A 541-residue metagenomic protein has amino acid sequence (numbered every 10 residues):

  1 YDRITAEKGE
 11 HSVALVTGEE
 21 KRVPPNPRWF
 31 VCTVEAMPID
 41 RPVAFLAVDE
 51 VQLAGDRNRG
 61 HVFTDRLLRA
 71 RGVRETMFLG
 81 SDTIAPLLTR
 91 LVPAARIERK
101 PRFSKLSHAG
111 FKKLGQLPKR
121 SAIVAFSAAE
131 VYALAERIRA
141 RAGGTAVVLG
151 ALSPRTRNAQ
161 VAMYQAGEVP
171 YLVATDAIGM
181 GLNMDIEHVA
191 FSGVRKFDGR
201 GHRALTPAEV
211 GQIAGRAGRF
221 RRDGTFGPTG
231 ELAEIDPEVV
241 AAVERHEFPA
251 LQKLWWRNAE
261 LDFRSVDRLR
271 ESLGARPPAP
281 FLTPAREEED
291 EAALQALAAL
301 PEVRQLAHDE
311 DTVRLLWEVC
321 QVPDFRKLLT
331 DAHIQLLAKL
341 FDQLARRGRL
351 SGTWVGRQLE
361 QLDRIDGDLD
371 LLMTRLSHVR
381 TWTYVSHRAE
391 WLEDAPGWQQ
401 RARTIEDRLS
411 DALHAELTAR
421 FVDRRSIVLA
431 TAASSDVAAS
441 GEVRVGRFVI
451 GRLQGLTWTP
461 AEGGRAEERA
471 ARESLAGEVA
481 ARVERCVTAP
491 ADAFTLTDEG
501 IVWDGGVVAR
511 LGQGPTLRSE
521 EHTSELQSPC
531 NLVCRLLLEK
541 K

Functional and structural regions predicted by a protein language model:
Y1, T76-L79, L117-R141, T145-L149: Conserved strand-helix element at the start of the C-terminal RecA-like helicase core
I4-D40: Inter-Walker segment of RecA-like/P-loop motor cores
K21-V23, V147, L152-T175: Conserved helicase ATPase core of P-loop NTP-dependent helicases/translocases
Q52-L106: Post-DEXD/H (motif II) to motif III coupling segment of the RecA-like Helicase ATP-binding lobe
R74-E75, L79-I84, M184, H188-E244: Conserved segment of the helicase C-terminal RecA-like domain
V240-D342: Long, largely alpha-helical accessory region at the distal end of helicase-like NTP-driven motors
R304-S524, S528: Extended, charged helical/alpha-beta scaffold domains that provide interaction surfaces
H522-K541: Single conserved hydrophobic/aromatic residue that forms the stacking wall/gate of nucleotide- or nucleobase-binding
